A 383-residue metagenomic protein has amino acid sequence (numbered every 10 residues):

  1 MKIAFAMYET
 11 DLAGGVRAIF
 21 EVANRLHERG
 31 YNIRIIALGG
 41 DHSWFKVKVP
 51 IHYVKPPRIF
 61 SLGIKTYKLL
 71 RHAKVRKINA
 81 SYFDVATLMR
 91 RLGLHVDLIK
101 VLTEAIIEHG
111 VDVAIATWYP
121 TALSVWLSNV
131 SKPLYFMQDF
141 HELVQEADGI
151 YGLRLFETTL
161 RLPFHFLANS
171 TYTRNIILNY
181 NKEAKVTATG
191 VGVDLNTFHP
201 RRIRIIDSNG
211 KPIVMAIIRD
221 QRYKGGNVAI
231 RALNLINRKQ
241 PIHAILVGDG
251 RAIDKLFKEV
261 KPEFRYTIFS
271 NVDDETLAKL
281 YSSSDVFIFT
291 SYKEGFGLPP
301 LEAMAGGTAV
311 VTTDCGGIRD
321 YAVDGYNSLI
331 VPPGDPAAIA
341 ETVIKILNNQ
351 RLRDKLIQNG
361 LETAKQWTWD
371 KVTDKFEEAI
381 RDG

Functional and structural regions predicted by a protein language model:
K100-G110, A147-A168: Membrane-proximal helix-turn-helix segments that form the acceptor-binding/catalytic region of lipid-linked
E142-G149, N175-N179, G190-N209, K255 (+1 more regions): Acidic anion/phosphate-binding donor-loop and adjacent secondary structure in glycosyltransferase catalytic cores
L167-A168, I205-K224, I230-N234: Conserved donor-binding/catalytic core segment of Leloir-type glycosyltransferases
K255-E275: Nucleotide-activated donor-binding/catalytic signature segment of Leloir-type glycosyltransferases, i.e., the conserved
Y292: Aromatic "clamp/platform" in nucleotide-sugar-dependent glycosyltransferases that forms part of the donor/acceptor
A309-T312, A322: Short hydrophobic beta-strand element within catalytic cores of glycosyltransferases and related nucleotide-activated
D324-G325, L329-P336, K345-R351: Conserved acidic donor-binding segment of nucleotide-sugar-dependent glycosyltransferases
A338, K345, L352-Q366, K375-E378: A short, well-ordered alpha-helix in the C-terminal region of glycosyltransferases
